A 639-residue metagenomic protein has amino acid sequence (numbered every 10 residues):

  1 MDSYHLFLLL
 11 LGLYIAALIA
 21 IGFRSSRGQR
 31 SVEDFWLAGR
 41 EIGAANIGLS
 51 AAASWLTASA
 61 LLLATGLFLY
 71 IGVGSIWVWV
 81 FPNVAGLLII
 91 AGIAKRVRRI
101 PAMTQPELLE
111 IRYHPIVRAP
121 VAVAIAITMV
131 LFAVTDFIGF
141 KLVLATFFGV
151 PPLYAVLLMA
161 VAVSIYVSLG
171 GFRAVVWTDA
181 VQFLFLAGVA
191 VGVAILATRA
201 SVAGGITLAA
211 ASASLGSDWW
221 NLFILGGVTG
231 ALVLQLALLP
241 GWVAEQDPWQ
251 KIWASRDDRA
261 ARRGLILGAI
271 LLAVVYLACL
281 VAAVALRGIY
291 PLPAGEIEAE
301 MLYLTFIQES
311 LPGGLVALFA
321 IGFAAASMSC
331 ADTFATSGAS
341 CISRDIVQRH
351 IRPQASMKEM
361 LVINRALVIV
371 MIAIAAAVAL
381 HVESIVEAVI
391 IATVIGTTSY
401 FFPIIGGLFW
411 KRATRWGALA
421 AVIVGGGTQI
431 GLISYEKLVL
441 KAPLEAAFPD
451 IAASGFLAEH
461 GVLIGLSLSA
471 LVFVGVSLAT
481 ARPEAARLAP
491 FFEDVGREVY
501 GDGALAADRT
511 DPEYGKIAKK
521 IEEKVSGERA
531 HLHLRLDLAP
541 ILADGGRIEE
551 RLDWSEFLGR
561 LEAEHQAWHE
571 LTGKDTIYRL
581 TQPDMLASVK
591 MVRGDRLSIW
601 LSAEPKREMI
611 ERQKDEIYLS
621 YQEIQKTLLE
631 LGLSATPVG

Functional and structural regions predicted by a protein language model:
M1-A539, A543, E556-G559, Q566 (+1 more regions): Membrane-embedded helix-loop-helix hairpins and adjacent transmembrane boundary segments in multi-pass transporters
E523-V525, A530-R596, W600, E604-R607 (+2 more regions): Structured alpha/beta or helical-core interaction and ligand-binding surfaces enriched in interleaved
R612: Extracellular interaction modules
